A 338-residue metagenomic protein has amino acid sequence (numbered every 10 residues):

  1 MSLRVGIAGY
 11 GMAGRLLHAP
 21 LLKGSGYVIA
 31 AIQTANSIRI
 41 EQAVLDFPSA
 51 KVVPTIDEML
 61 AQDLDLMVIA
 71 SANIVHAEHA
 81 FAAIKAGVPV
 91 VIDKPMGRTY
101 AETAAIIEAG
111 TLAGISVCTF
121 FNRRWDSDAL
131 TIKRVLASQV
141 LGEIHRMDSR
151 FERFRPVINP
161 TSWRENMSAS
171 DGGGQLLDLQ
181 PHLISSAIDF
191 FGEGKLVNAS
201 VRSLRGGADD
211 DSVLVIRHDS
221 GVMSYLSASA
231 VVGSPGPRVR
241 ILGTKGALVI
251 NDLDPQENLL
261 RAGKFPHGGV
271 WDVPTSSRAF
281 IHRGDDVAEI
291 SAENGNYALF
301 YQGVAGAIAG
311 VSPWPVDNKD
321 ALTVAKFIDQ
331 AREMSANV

Functional and structural regions predicted by a protein language model:
M1, E58, L66-V68, E289-S291 (+1 more regions): C-terminal helix-rich "cap/oligomerization" subdomain common to oxidoreductases
M1-F47, N337-V338: N-terminal Rossmann-like dinucleotide-binding module
I38, F47, K51-A109: Beta-loop-alpha module in the N-terminal Rossmann-like domain of NAD(P)-dependent dehydrogenases, especially those
I92, V117-T119, I250: Hydrophobic residues in well-ordered beta-strands that form the structural core
A105-R123, E143-M147: Rossmann-fold dehydrogenase core element
R123-S200, R205: Predominantly a Rossmann-like dinucleotide-binding segment in NAD(P)-dependent oxidoreductases
I184-N258, A298-V311, D329: Contiguous beta-strand/loop segments that form the cofactor/metal-binding neighborhood of enzyme cores
R240, K245-P315, K319: C-terminal glycine/acidic-rich active-site capping loop/insertion
